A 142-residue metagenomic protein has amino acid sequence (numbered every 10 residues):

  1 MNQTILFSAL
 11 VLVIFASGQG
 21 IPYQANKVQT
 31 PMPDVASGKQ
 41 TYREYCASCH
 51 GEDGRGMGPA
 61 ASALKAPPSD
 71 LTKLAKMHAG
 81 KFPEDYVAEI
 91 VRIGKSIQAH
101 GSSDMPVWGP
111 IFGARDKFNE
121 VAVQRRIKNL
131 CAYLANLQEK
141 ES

Functional and structural regions predicted by a protein language model:
M1-F7: Bacterial N-terminal signal peptides that target proteins for export
S8-A16: Bacterial N-terminal signal peptides
G18-T41, A79: Electrostatic cytochrome c docking/interface patches
Q24-T30, A60-L64, V87: Short low-complexity stretches enriched in small and charged residues
P33, K39-A66, R92-S103, L137-S142: Periplasmic/extracellular electron-transfer cofactor-ligation site, primarily the c-type cytochrome heme-c attachment
L64-R125, L130, L134: Extracytoplasmic electron-transfer domains, predominantly the class I c-type cytochrome c fold
